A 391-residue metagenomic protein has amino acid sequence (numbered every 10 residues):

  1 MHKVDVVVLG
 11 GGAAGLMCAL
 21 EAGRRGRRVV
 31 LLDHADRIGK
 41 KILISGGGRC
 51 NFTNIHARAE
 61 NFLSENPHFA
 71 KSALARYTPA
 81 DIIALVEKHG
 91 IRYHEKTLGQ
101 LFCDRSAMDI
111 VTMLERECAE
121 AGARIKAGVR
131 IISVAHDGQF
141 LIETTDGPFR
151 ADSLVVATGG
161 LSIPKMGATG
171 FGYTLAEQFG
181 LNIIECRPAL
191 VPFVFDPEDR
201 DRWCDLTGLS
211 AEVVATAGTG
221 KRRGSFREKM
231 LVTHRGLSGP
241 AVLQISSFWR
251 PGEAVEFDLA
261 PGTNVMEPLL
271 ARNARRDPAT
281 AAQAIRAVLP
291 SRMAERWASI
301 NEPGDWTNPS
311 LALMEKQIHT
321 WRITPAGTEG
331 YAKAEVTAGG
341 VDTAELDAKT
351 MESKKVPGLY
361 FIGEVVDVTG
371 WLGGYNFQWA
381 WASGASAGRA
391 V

Functional and structural regions predicted by a protein language model:
V4-L31, A387-V391: N-terminal Rossmann-like FAD-binding beta1-loop-alpha1 element of flavoenzymes
V7-L9, L32, I131, F149-K165 (+3 more regions): Short hydrophobic core segments
D36-I38, L43-I44, F52-A59, R92 (+2 more regions): An anion/pyrophosphate-binding glycine-rich loop and adjacent beta-alpha core in soluble alpha-beta enzymes
G47-E95: Glycine-rich active-site loop/strand segments that organize a redox cofactor
A70-T78, T97-R116, I163-G167, V194-E198 (+1 more regions): Short beta-strand to alpha-helix junction loop
R76-S153: Feature captures the FAD/FMN-dependent oxidoreductase FAD-binding
K126-V129, E295-T369: A glycine-rich dinucleotide-binding beta-alpha-beta segment and adjacent secondary-structure elements that constitute
S162-F179, V368-V391: A conserved FAD-binding loop/helix module that cradles the flavin
